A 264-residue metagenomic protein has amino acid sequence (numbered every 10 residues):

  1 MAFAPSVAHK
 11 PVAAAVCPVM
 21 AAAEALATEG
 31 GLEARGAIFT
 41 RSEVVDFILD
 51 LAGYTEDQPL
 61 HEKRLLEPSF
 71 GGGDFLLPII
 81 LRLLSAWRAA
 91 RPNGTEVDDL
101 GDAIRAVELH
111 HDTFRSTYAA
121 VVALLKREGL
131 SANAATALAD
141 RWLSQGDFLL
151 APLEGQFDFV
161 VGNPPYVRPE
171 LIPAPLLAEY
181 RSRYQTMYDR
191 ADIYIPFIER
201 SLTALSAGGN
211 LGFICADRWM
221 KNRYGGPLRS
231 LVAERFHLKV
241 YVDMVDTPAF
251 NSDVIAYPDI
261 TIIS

Functional and structural regions predicted by a protein language model:
M1-A123, D147, P164, F197 (+1 more regions): Class I S-adenosyl-L-methionine
E33-A34, I38-F47, F70-L77, L84 (+3 more regions): Signature of N6-adenine DNA methyltransferases within the class I
E62, G101, D140, G208 (+1 more regions): A generic structural signal for alpha->beta connector loops
N93-D99, L130-L138, L231-R235: Short, conserved catalytic or adaptor-binding loops enriched in Gly and charged residues
Y118-A151: S-adenosyl-L-methionine
